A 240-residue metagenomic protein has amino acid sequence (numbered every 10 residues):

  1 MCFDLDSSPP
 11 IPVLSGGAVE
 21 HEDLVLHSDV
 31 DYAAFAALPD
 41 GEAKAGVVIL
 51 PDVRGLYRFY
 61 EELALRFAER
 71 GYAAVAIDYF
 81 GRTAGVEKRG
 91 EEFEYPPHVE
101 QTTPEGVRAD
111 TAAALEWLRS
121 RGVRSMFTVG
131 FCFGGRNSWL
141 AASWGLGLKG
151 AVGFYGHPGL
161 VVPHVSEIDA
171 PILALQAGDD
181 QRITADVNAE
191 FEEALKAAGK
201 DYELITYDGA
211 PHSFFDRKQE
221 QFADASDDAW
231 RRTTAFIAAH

Functional and structural regions predicted by a protein language model:
M1-H240: N-terminal cap/leader regions of alpha/beta-hydrolase-fold enzymes, predominantly small-molecule hydrolases
